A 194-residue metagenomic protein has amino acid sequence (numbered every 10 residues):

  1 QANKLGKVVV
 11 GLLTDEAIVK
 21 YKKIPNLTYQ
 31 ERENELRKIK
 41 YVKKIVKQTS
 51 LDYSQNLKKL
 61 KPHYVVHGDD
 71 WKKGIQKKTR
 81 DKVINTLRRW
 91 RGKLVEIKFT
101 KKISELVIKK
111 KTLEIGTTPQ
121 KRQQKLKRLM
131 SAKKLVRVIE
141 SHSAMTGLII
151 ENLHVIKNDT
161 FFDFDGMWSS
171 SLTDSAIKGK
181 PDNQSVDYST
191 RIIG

Functional and structural regions predicted by a protein language model:
Q1-K4, G147-D163: Short amphipathic alpha-helices and their capping/turn segments at secondary-structure boundaries
Q1-T118: Nucleotidyltransferase catalytic core that binds NTPs
Q1-V9, R88, K127-S131, E151 (+1 more regions): Surface-exposed amphipathic alpha-helices with a cationic face
V10, R137-S143, D165-S169: Hydrophobic faces of well-ordered beta-strands that scaffold small-molecule active sites in alpha/beta enzyme cores
E16-Y21, S175-P181: A short acidic, helix-capping loop that chelates divalent metal ions and anchors anionic groups
I108, E114-I156: N-terminal amphipathic alpha-helix/helix-capping segment at the start of soluble metabolic enzymes
I156-A176: N-terminal glycine-rich anion-binding loops that anchor highly charged ligand groups
K180-G194: Alpha-helix-loop-beta-strand connector modules within alpha/beta enzyme cores
